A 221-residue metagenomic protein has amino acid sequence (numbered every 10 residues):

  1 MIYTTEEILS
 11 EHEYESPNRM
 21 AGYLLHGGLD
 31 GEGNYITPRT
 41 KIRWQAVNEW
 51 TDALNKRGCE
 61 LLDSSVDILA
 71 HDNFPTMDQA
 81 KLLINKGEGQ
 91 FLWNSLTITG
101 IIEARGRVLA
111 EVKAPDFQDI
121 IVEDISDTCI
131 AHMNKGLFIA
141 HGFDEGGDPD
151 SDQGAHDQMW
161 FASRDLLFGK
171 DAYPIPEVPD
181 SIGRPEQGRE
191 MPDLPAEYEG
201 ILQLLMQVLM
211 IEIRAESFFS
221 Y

Functional and structural regions predicted by a protein language model:
M1-Y221: Non-heme di-metal
